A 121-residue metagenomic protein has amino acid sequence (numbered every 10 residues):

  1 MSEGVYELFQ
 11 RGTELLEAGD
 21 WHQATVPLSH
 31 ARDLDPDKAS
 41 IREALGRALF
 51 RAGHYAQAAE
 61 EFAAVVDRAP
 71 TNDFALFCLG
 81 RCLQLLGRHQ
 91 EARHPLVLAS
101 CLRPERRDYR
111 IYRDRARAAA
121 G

Functional and structural regions predicted by a protein language model:
S2-V5, H94-G121: Terminal, low-structured helical/coil segments at or just beyond the last alpha-helical repeat
E3-L34: Alpha-helical segment of the N-proximal tetratricopeptide repeat
A18-H30, A52-A64, L86-L98, G121: Structural signature of tandem alpha-helical TPR/SEL1-like repeats, specifically the intra-repeat loop/turn
A63-L85: Mid-chain, well-packed structural core segment of small domains
